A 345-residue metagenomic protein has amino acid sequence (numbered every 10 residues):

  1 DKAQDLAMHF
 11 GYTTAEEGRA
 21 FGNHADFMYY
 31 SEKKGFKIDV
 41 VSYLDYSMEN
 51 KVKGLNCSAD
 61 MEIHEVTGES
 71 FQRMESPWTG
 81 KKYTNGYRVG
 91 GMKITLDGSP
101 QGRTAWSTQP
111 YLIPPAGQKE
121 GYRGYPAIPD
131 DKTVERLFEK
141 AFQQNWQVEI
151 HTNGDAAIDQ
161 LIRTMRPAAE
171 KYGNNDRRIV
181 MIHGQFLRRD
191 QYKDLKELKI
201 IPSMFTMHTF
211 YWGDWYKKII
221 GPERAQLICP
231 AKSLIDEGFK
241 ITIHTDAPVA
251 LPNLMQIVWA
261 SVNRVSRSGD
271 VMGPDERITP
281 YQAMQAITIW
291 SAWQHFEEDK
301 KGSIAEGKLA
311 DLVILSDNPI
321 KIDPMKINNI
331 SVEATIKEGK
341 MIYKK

Functional and structural regions predicted by a protein language model:
D1-F10: Internal alpha/beta scaffold segment
A7, S31-E32, A169, I235: N-terminal cationic-hydrophobic initiation segments that often serve targeting/anchoring roles
T13-T14: Short acidic/polar active-site loop segments enriched in Thr and Asp
H24-D155, D159, R163, D194-I201 (+2 more regions): Metal-coordinating catalytic core of metallo-dependent amide/deamination hydrolases
E139-E149, A156-I179, H183-G184, R189-K193 (+3 more regions): His/Asp/Glu-enriched, well-ordered alpha-helical/loop segment that forms or immediately abuts the divalent-metal
